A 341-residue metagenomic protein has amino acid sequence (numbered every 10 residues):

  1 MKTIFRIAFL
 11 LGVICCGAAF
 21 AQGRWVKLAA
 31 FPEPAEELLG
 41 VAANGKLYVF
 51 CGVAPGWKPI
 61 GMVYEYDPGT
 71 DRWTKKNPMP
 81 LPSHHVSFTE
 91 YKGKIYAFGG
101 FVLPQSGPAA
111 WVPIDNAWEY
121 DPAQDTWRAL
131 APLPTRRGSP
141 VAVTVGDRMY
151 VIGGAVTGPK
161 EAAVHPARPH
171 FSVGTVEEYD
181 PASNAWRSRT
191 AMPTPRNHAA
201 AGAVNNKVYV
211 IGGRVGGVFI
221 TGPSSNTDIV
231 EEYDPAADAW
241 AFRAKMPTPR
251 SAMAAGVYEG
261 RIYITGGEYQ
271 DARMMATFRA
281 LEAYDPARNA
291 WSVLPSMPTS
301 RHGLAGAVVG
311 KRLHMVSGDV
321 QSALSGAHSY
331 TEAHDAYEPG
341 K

Functional and structural regions predicted by a protein language model:
M1-R6: Positively charged n-region of N-terminal signal peptides that target proteins for export
I7-G17: Bacterial N-terminal signal peptides
F20-K341: Kelch-like beta-propeller repeat domains
